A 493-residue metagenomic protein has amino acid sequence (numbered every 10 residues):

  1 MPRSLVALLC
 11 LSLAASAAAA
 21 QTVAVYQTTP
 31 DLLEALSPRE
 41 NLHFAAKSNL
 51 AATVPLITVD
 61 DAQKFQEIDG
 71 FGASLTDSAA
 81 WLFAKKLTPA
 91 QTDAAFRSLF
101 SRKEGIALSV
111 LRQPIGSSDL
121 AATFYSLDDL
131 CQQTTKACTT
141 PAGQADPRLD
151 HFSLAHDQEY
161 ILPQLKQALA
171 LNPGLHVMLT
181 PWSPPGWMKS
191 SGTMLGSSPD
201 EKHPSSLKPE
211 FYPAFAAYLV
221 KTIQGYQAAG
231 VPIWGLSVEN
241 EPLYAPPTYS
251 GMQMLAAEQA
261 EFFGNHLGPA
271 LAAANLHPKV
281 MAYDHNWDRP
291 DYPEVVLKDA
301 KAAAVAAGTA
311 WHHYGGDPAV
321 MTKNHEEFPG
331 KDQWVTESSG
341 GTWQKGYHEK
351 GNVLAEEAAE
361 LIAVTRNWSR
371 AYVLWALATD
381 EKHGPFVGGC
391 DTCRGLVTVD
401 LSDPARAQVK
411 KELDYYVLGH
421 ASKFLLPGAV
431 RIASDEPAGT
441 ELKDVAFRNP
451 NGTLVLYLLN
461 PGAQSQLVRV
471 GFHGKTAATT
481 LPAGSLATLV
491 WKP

Functional and structural regions predicted by a protein language model:
M1-S4, A107: Positively charged n-region of N-terminal signal peptides that target proteins for export
S4-A14: Bacterial N-terminal signal peptides
A7, D128, T135, V387-C390: Mature extracytoplasmic/luminal segments of secretory-pathway proteins
A7, D200-H203, A245-P247, K301: A short alpha-helix capping/helix-coil boundary motif
S12, Q133, T140, T392-G395: Residue-level detector of bioactive/disordered segments in secreted/extracellular proteins and virion assembly
S16-A20: Sec/Tat signal peptide C-region and signal peptidase I cleavage site
Q21-A45, N49-V59, V177-L179, A216-G235 (+1 more regions): Substrate-binding and catalytic surfaces of secreted/luminal carbohydrate-active proteins
E34-I233, N265: N-terminal catalytic cores of secreted or lumenal carbohydrate-active enzymes
